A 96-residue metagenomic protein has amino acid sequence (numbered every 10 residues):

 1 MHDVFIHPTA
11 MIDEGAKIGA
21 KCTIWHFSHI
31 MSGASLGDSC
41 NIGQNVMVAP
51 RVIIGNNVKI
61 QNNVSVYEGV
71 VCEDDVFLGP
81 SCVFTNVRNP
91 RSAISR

Functional and structural regions predicted by a protein language model:
H2-D3, P8, E14-A16, T23-R96: Flexible, glycine/small-residue-enriched loop-and-beta-strand segment within the central core of proteins
